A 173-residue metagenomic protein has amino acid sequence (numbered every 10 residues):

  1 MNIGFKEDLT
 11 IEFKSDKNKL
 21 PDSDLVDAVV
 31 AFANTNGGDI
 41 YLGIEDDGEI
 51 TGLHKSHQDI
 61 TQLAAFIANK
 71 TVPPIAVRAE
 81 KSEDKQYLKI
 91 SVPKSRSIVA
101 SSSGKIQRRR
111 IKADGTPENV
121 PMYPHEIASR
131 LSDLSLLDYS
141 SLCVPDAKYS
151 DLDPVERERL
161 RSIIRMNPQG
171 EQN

Functional and structural regions predicted by a protein language model:
M1-N173: Conserved N-terminal catalytic/coupling substructures associated with nucleotide/phosphate chemistry
